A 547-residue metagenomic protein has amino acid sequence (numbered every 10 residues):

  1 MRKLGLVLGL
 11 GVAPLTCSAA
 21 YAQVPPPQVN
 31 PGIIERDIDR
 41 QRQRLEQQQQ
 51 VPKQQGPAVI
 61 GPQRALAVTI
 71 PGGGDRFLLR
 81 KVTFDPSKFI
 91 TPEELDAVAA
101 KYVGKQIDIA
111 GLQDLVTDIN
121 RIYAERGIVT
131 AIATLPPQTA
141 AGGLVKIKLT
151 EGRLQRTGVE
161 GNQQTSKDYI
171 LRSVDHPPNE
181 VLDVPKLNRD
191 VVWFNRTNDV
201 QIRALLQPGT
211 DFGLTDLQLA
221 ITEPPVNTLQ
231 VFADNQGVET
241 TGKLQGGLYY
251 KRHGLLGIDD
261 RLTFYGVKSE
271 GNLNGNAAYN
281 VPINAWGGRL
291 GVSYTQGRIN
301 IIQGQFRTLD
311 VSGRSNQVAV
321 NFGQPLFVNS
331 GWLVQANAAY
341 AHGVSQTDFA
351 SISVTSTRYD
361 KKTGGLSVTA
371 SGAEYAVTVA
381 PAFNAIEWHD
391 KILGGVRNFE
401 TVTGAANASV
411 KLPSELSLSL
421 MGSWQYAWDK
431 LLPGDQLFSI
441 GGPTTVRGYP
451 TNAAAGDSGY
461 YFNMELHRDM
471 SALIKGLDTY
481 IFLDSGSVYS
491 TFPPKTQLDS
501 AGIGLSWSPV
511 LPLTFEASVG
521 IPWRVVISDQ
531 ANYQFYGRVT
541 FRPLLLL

Functional and structural regions predicted by a protein language model:
Q23-G237, Y265-N274, E400-V402, G422: Periplasmic polypeptide-binding modules associated with outer-membrane biogenesis and secretion
D199, P224-V226, L255-G257, N284-W286 (+8 more regions): Outer-membrane beta-barrel channels and translocator barrels
G213, G242-G246, G271-G275, R314-V318 (+5 more regions): Residues that define the transmembrane beta-barrel architecture of outer-membrane proteins
N227-G237, L248-R252, I258-E270, G275-A277 (+6 more regions): Transmembrane beta-strand segments that form the barrel wall of outer-membrane beta-barrel proteins
L229-V231, D260-F264, G288-V292, V320 (+10 more regions): Transmembrane beta-strands of outer-membrane beta-barrel proteins
Y250, L505-W507, P512, A531-L547: Outer-membrane beta-barrel "beta-signal"
Y294-V318, Q324-P325, N329, G343-F349 (+1 more regions): Outer-membrane beta-barrel translocator/channel fold
Q346-S485, Y489-T491, V525, G537-R542 (+1 more regions): C-terminal outer-membrane beta-barrel translocator/porin domains of Gram-negative envelope proteins and their
